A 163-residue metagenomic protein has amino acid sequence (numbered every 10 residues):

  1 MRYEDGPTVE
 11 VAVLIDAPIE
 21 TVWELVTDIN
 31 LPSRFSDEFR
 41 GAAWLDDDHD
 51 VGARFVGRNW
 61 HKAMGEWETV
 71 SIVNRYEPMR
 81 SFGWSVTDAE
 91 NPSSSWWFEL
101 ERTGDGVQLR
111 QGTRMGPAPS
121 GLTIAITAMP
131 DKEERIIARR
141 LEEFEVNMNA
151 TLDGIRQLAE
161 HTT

Functional and structural regions predicted by a protein language model:
M1-L14, E20, T103, A138 (+2 more regions): Hydrophobic-ligand-binding modules of eukaryotic lipid transfer/binding families
M1-V51: Hydrophobic ligand-binding cavity/cleft-lining segments
P7, A17, R58, S85 (+2 more regions): Residue-level detector of alpha-helix boundaries and kinks
I15, N59, T113-M115: Hydrophobic beta-strand positions in extracellular immunoglobulin-like domains
D37, P130-D131, E160: A generic structural signal for secondary-structure junctions that act as hinges or helix/strand caps at the edges
A43-S95, T103-Q108, V146-T163: Glycine-rich portal/gate segments that line the openings of hydrophobic small-molecule binding cavities
D88-V146: Beta-strand/loop substructures that line and gate deep hydrophobic ligand-binding cavities in soluble
